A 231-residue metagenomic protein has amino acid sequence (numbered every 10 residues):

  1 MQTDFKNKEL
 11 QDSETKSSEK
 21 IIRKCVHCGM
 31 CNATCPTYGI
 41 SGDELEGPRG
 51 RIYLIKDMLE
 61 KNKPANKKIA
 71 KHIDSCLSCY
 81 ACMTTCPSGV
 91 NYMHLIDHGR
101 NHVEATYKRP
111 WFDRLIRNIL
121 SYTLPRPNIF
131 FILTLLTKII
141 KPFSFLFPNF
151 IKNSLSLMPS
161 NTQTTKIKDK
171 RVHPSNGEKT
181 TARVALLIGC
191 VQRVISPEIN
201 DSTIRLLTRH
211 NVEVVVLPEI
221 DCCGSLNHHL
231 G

Functional and structural regions predicted by a protein language model:
M1-C76: Ferredoxin-type iron-sulfur electron-transfer modules and their immediate structural context
I52-I220, L226-G231: Iron-sulfur-cluster electron-transfer modules
